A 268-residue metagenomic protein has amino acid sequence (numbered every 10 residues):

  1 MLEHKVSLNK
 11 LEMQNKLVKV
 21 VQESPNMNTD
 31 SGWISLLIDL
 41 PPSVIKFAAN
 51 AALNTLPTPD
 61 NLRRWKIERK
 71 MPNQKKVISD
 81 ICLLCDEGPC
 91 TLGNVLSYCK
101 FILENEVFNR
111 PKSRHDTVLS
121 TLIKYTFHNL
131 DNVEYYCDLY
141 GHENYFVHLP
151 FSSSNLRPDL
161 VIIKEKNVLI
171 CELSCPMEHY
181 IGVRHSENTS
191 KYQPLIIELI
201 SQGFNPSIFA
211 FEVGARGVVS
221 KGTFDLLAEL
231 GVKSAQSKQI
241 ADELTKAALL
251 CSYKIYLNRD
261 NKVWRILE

Functional and structural regions predicted by a protein language model:
M1-P89: Helix/loop segments that flank and initiate small ligand/metal-binding modules
N50, L83, S97-C99, S153 (+3 more regions): Conserved, well-structured core segments
K66-Q74, T121, Y125-E172, S186: Active-site metal-binding core of divalent-cation-utilizing nuclease and nuclease-like domains
P72-Y125, V168: Short Cys/His-based metal-binding microdomains
K75, S201-S207: Short helix-terminating capping/connector loops at secondary-structure junctions
T126, T189-G203: Metal-dependent nuclease catalytic cores in nucleic-acid-processing enzymes, especially RNase H-like/related
N167, E172-E187, V213-A215: Short beta-strand-loop-alpha-helix junction that forms the active-site gateway of nucleic-acid-processing nucleases
P206-E268: Domain-level recognition of nuclease-like catalytic cores that cleave nucleotide substrates
